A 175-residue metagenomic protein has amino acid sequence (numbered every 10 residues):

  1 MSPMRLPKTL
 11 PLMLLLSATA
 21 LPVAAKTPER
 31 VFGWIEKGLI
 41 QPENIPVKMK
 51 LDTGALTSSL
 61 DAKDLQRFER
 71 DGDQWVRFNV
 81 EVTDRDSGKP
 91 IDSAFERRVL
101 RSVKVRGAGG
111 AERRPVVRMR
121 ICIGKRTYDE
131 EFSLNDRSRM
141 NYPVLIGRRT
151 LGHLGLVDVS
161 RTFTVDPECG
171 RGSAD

Functional and structural regions predicted by a protein language model:
S2-P11: Bacterial N-terminal signal peptides that target proteins for export
M13-L16: Short, linear, compositionally biased motifs with a strong N-terminal bias
T19-P22: N-terminal signal peptide c-region/cleavage motif recognized by signal peptidases
A24-D175: Pepsin/retropepsin-fold aspartyl endopeptidases
